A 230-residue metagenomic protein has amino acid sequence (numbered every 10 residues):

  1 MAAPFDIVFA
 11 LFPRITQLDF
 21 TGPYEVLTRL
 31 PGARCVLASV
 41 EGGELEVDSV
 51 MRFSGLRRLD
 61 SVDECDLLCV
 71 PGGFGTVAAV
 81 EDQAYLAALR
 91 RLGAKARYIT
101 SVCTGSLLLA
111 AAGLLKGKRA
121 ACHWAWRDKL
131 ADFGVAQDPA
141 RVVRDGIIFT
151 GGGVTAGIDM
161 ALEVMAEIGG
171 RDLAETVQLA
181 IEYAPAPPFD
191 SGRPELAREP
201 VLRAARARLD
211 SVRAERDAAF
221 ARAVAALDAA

Functional and structural regions predicted by a protein language model:
M1-I99, L107-A111, R127-K129, Q137 (+1 more regions): Extended, subdomain-level signal for the structured scaffold at the beginning of enzyme domains
S61-V62, R141-V142, G157: Solvent-exposed alpha-helices and their adjacent loops that cap or buttress functional pockets in soluble metabolic
A94-K95, V143-F149: Short pre-catalytic strand/loop immediately N-terminal to key active-site residues, enriched for Gly-Thr
I99-T100, A121, D138, F149: Structural detector of well-ordered beta-strand residues that form the stable sheet scaffold of enzyme domains
S106, F149-L162: Active-site-proximal catalytic alpha-helix in oxidoreductases
L115-R144: A conserved active-site-flanking secondary-structure segment within enzyme catalytic domains
A121, A125, A156-D159, D172: Generic recognition of short, well-ordered alpha-helical interface segments
